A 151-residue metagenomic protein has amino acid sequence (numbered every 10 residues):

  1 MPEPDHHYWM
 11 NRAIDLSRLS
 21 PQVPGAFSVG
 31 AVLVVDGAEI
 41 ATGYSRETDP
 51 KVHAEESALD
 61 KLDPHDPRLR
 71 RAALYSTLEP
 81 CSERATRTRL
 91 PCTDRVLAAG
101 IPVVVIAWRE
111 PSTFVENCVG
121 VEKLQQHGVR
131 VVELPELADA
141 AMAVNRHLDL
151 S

Functional and structural regions predicted by a protein language model:
P2-P24: Short, basic/aromatic recognition patches
L16, S20, H65, H127 (+1 more regions): Change "in soluble alpha/beta enzymes" to "in soluble alpha/beta proteins
Q22, A26, P67-R68: Secondary-structure boundary/capping residues
G25-V29, V52: Short, basic and Ser/Thr-rich N-terminal targeting/leader segments
S28-G37: Short beta-strand scaffold segments in enzyme catalytic cores
A41-A141: Zn2+-dependent cytidine deaminase-like catalytic core
V121, V144-S151: Short, surface-exposed amphipathic charged segments that create phosphate/polyanion-binding patches used for binding
